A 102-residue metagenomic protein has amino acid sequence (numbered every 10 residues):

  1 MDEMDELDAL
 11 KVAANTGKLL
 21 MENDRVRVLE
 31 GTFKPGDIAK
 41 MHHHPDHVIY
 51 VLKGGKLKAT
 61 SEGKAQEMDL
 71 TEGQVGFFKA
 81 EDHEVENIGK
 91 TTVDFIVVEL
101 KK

Functional and structural regions predicted by a protein language model:
M1-N15, K102: Basic/polar N-terminal segments that are highly enriched at the extreme N-terminus, encompassing both cleavable
K11-D37, I49, V98: A short glycine-rich, His/Asp/Glu-containing loop-to-beta-strand
F33-K34, M41, V85: Hydrophobic alpha-helical transmembrane segments of multi-pass integral membrane proteins
I38-A39, G55-A59, V75: Short beta-strand segments in beta-sandwich/barrel cores
H43-K58: Short, conserved beta-strand element in jelly-roll/cupin
G54, A80-K101: Ligand-binding loop in jelly-roll beta-barrel domains
G63-A80: Short acidic-glycine-tyrosine-enriched beta hairpin
